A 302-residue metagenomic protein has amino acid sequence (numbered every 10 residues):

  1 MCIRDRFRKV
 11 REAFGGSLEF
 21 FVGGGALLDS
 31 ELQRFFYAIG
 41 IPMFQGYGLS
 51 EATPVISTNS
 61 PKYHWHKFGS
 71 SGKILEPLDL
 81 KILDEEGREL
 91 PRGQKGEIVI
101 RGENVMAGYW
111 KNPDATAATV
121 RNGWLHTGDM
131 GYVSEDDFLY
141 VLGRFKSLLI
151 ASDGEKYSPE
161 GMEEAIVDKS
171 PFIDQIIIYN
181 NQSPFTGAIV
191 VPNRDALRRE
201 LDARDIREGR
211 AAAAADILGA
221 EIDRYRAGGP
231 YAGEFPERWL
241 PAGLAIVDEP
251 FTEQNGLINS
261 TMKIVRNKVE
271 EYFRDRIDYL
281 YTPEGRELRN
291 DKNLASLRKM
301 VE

Functional and structural regions predicted by a protein language model:
R4-F21, L218-G229, R238-L244, D248: Alpha-helix-centered segments that form part of catalytic cores
R4-H66, D79, P171: Gly/Ser/Thr-rich phosphate-binding loop
A26-L27, N104, D195, K268: Alpha-helix/helix-capping structural signal
G48-A52, T127, A151-S152, N259-T261: Ser/Thr-glycine-rich phosphate-binding loops at phosphate-binding pockets of nucleotides, nucleotide cofactors
S70-P77, L125: Short coil-to-beta-strand transition motifs
K81, R88-G93, E97-A151, S296-L297: Conserved ATP-binding/catalytic segment of the ANL
G102, A107-G108, M130-W239, P250: AMP-binding/adenylate-forming catalytic core of the ANL superfamily
Q175-Y179, P184, Y225-E302: Conserved C-terminal "lid"/linker of ANL adenylate-forming enzymes
